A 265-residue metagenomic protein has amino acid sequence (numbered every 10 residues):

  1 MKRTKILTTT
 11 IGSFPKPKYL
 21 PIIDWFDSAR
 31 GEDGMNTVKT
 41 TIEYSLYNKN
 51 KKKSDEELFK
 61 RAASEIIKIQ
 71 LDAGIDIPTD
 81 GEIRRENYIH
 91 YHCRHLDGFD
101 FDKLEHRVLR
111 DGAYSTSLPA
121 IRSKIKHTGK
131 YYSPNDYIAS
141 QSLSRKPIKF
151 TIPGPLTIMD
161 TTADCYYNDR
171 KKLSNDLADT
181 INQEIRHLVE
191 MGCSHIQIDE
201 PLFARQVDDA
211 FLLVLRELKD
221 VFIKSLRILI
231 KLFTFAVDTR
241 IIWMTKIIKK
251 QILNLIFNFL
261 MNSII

Functional and structural regions predicted by a protein language model:
M1-I265: Domain-level signal for soluble alpha/beta catalytic cores
